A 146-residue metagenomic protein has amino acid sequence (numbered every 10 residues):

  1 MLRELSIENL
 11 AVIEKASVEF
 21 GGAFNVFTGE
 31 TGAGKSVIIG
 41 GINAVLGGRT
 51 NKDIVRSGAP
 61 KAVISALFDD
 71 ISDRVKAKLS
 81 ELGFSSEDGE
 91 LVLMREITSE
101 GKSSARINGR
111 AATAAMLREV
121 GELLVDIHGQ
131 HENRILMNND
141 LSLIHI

Functional and structural regions predicted by a protein language model:
E4-L143: Gly/Lys-enriched N-terminal cap/neck module of very large, oligomeric protein machines
